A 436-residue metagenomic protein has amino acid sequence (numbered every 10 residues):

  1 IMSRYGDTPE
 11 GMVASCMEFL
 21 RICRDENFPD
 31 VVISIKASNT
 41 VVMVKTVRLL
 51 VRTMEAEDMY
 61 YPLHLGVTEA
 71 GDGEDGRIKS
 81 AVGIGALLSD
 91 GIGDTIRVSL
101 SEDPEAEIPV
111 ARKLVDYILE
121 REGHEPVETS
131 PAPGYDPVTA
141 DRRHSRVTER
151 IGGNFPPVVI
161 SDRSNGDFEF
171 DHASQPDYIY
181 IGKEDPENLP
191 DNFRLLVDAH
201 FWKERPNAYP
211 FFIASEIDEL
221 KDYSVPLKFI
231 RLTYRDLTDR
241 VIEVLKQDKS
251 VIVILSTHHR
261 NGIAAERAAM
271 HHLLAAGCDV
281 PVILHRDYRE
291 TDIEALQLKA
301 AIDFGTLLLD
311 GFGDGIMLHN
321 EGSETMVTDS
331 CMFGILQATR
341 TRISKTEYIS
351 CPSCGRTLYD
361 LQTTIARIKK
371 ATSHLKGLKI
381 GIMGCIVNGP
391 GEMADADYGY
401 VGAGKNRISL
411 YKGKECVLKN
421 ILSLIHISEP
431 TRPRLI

Functional and structural regions predicted by a protein language model:
I1-E18, S161-F170, Q175-I263: Active-site beta->alpha loop and helix N-cap motifs at the rims of alpha/beta catalytic domains
M2-T148, L227, L237-L375, K379-I382: Catalytic alpha/beta core domains of metabolic enzymes, predominantly
S89, I386-E392, A396-K412, C416: Nucleotide-binding motor/catalytic cores of P-loop/tubulin-like NTPases across gene-expression machines
G91, I151-G153, G311, T372-L375 (+2 more regions): A structural signal for short secondary-structure junctions
R142-D167: N-terminal basic/disordered segments at the start of proteins
L418-L422: Short acidic-hydrophobic, aromatic-tinged amphipathic segments that line or gate anion-handling sites
I425-I436: Residue-level detector of conserved catalytic or cofactor/ligand-binding positions in enzyme active sites
